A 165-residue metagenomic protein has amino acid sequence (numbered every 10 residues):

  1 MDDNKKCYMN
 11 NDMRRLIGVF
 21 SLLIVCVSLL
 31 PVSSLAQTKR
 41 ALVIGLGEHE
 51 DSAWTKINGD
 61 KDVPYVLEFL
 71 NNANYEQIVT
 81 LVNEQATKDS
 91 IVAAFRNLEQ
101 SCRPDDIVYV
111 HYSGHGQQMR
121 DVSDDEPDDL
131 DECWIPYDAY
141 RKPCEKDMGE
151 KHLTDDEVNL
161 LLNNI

Functional and structural regions predicted by a protein language model:
K6-F20: Bacterial N-terminal signal peptides that target proteins for export
F20-P31: Bacterial N-terminal signal peptides
A36-T38, Q77, K88-S113, Q118-I165: Caspase-like (clan CD) cysteine peptidase catalytic core
L42-S52, A73-E76: Acidic/histidine-rich, surface-exposed loop or edge segments in extracytoplasmic proteins
H49-P64: Glycine- and acidic-residue-enriched helix-capping/strand-helix junction motifs
K61-Q77, A139: Short helix-loop-beta junction
L81-V82: Residue-level recognition of beta-strand->loop/alpha-helix junctions
